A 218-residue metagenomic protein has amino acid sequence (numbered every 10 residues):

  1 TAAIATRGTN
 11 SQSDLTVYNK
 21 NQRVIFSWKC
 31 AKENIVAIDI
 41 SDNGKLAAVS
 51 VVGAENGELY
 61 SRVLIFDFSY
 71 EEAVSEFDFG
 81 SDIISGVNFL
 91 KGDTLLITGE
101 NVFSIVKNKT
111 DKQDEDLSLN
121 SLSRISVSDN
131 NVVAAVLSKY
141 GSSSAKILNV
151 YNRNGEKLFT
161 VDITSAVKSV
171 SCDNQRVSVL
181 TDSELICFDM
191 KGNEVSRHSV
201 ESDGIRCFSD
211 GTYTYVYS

Functional and structural regions predicted by a protein language model:
T1, K32-S41, F79-G92, L119-N130 (+2 more regions): Repeated scaffold domains used in trafficking and secretory/extracellular systems, primarily beta-propellers
T1-F89, D93: Long, acidic/polar, low-complexity amphipathic helices and coiled-coil-like
A2, L46-A47, T94-L95, V132-A134 (+2 more regions): Hydrophobic beta-strand positions that form the internal "hydrophobic ladder" of WD40/Gbeta-like beta-propeller blades
A5-R7, V49-S50, I97-G99, A135-L137 (+2 more regions): Residue-level marker for isolated small/hydroxyl-bearing positions within beta-strands of beta-sheet-rich domains
N10-T16, E55-I65, V102-K107, S142-N149 (+2 more regions): Structural motif
R23-K29, E71-D78, D111-L117, G155-V161 (+1 more regions): A short beta-strand motif characteristic of beta-propeller blades
I97-S169: Eukaryotic tandem repeat interaction scaffolds
S143, N149-V161, S165-S218: Hydrophilic extracytoplasmic domains
